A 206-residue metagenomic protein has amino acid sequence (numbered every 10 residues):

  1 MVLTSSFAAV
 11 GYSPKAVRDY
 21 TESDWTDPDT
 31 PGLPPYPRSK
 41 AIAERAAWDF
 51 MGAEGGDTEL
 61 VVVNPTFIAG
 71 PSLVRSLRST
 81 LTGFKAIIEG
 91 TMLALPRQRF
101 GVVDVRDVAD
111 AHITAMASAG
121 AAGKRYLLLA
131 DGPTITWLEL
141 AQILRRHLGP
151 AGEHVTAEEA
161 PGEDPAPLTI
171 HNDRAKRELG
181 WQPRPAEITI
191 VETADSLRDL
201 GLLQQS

Functional and structural regions predicted by a protein language model:
M1-P34: Conserved Rossmann-fold NAD(P)-dependent oxidoreductase catalytic core, especially the SDR/UDP-sugar
D27-L33, V74-R75, S79-V103, D107: A conserved pocket-lining segment of Rossmann-fold NAD(P)-dependent short-chain dehydrogenase/reductase
T30-V61: Active-site Tyr-X1-5-Lys
E54-T58, G70-G83, A115-Y126: Glycine/proline-rich active-site loop of Rossmann-fold NAD(P)-dependent oxidoreductases
V62, R99-A109, W137, T169 (+1 more regions): Conserved loop-to-helix N-cap of the C-terminal "lid" that shapes the substrate pocket in Rossmann-like
R99, A111-P161, A194-L197, L202-S206: Mid/C-terminal beta-alpha module of Rossmann-like enzyme folds, strongest in SDR-family dehydrogenases/epimerases
P161-Q182, T193: Conserved C-terminal active-site "lid" loop/helix of NAD(P)H-dependent oxidoreductases that clamps the redox cofactor
